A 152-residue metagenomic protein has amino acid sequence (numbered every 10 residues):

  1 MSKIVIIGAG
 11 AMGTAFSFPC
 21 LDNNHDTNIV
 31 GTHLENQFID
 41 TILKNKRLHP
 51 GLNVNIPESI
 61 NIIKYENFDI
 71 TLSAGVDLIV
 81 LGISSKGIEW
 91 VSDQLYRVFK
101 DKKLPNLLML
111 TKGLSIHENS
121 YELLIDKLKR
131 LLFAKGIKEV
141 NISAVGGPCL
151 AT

Functional and structural regions predicted by a protein language model:
M1-K3, N61-I63, T71, P105 (+1 more regions): Secondary-structure boundary/capping motif
M1-N55, I60-Y65, H117: NAD(P)+-binding Rossmann beta1-loop-alpha1 motif at the extreme N-terminus of oxidoreductases
K3, I7, L72, G136-I137: Generic hydrophobic-segment detector
L43, L72-A74: Alpha-helix boundary recognition
V54-D69, K86-L95: Glycine-rich, highly charged phosphate/nucleotide-binding loops
A74-T152: Rossmann-like NAD(P)(H) cofactor-binding subdomain of soluble oxidoreductases
